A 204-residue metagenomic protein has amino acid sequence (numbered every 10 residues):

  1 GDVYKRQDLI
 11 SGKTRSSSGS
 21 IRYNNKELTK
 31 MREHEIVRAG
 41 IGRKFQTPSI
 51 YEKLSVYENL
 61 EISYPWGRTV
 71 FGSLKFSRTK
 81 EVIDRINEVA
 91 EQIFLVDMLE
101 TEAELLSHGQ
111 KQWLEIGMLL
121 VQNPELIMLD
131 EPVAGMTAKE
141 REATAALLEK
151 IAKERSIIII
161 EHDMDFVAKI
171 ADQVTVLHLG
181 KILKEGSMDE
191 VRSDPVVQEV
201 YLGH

Functional and structural regions predicted by a protein language model:
G1-Y4: Short, small-residue-biased leader/transition segments that mark boundaries at the very start of proteins
S11: Helix-to-loop junction immediately C-terminal to a conserved catalytic motif
G19-E27, A39: Conserved ABC transporter NBD signature motif
L74-T101, E125, A146, V196: Conserved ABC ATPase "signature" region
I127-E131: Catalytic Walker B motif of ABC-type/P-loop ATPase nucleotide-binding domains
R141-K153: Helical segment within the ABC ATPase nucleotide-binding domain
V167-K169: A short, surface-exposed alpha-helical micro-motif characterized by mixed small hydrophobic and charged/polar residues
